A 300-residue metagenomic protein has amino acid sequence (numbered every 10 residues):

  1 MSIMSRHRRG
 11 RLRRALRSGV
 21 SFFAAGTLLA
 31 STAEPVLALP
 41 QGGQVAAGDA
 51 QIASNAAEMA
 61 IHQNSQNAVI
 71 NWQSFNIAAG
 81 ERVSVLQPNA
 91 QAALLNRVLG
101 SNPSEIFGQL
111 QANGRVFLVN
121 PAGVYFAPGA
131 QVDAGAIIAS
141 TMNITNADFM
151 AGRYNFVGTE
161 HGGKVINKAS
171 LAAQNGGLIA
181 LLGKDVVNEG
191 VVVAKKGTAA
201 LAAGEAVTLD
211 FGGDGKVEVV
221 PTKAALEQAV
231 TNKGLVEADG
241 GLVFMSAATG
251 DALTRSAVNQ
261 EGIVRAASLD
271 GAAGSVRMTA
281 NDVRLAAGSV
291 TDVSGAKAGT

Functional and structural regions predicted by a protein language model:
S2-T300: Extracellular and secretory-pathway beta-repeat/beta-biased strand scaffolds
